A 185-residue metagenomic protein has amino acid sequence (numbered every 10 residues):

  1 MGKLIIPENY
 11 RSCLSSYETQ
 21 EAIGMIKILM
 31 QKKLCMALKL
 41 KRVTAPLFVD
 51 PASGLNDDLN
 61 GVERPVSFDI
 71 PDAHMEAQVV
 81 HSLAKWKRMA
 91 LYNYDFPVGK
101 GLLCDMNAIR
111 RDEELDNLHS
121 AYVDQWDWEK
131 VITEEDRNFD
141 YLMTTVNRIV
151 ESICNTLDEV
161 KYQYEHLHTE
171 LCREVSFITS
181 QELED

Functional and structural regions predicted by a protein language model:
G2-H119, D127-V131: Class II aminoacyl-tRNA synthetase-like tRNA-binding/catalytic domains
M25, L29, T144-S152: Long, highly charged amphipathic alpha-helices
L34-R42, T133, N147-D158: Hydrophobic/aromatic-lined pockets within catalytic cores
T133-M143: Well-ordered alpha/beta subsegment
R148-D185: Metal-assisted phosphate- and nucleotidyl-transfer catalytic regions
